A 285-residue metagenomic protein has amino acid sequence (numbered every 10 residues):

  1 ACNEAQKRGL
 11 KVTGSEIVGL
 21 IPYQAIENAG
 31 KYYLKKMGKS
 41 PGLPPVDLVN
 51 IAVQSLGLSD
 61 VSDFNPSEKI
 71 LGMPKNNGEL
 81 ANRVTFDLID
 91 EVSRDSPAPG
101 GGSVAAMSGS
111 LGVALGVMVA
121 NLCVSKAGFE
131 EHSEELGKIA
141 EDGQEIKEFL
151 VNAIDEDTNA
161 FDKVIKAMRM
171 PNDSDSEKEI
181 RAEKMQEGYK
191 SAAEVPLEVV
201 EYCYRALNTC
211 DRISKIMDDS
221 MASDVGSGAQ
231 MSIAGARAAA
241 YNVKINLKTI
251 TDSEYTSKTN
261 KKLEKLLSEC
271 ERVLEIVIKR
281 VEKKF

Functional and structural regions predicted by a protein language model:
A1-R83: Long, contiguous binding/interaction regions
E4-L20, E130-E131, M217-V225, N246-N260 (+2 more regions): Flexible, glycine/charged-enriched surface loops at secondary-structure junctions
L80-P99, K215, D219: Short, hydrophobic/aliphatic alpha-helical segments
V92-V119, M221-A239: Conserved phosphate/anionic-ligand binding catalytic regions in large, soluble enzymes, centered on
M107-S108, I139, I146-F149, A153 (+6 more regions): Amphipathic alpha-helix face/heptad-repeat signature
A127-P171, L266-E275: A structural-propensity feature for long, helix-poor, extended segments
F149, R181, M185, Y189 (+2 more regions): Long, non-coiled-coil amphipathic alpha-helical linker/lever segments that couple catalytic cores to other domains
D157-A234, N246: Amphipathic alpha-helical interface segments
